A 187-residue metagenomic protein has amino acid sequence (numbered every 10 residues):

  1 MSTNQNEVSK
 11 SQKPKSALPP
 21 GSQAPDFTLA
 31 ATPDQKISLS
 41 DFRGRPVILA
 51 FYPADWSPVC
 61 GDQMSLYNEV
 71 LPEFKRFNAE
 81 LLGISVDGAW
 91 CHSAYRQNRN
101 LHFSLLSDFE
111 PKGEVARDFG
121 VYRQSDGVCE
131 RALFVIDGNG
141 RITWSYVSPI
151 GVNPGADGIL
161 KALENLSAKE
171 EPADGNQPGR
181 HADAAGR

Functional and structural regions predicted by a protein language model:
M1-R187: Chalcogenol-based redox active-site neighborhoods
